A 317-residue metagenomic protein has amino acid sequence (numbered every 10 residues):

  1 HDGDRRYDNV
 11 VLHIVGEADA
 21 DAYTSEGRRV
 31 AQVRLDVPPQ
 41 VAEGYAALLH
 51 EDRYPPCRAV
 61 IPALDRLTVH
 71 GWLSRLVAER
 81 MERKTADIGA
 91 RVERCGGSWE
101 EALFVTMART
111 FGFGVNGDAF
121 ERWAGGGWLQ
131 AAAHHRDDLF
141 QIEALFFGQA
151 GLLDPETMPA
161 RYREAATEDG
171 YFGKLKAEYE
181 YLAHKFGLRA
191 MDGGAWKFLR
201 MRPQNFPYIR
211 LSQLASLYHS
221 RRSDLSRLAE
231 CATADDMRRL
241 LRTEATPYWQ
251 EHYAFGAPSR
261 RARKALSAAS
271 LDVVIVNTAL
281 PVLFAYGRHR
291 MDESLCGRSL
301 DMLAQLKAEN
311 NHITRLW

Functional and structural regions predicted by a protein language model:
H1: Conserved catalytic cores of phosphodiester-cleaving nucleases, focusing on short active-site segments
R6-W72: Compact, glycine/acidic-enriched structural inserts
L73-W317: Hydrophobic, aromatic-lined core segments that form the binding pocket/scaffold for planar heteroaromatic ligands
